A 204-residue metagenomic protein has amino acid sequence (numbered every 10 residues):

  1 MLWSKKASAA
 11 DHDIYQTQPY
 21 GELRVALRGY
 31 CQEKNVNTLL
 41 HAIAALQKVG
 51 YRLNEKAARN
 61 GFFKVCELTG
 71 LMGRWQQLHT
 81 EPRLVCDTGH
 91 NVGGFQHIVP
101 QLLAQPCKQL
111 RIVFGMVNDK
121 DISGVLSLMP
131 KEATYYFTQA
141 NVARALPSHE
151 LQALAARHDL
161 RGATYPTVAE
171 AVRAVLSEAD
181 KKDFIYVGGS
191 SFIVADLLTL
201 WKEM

Functional and structural regions predicted by a protein language model:
M1, A10, R83-C86, V92 (+1 more regions): C-terminal helical cap/extension that packs against the catalytic core of soluble nucleotide-cofactor enzymes
M1-E22: Extended acidic/charged loop-beta regions that coordinate divalent cations and stabilize anionic phosphate/carboxylate
L2-W3, H41, G93, D196: Generic hydrophobic alpha-helical membrane-span motif
P19-T134: Nucleotide phosphate-binding/pyrophosphate-handling subdomain across enzymes that bind or process nucleotide phosphates
L39, F62, G73, F137-L154 (+1 more regions): Flexible, gly/pro- and Lys/Arg-enriched active-site loops
L46-G50, L102, A155, A179 (+1 more regions): Active-site catalytic pocket residues across diverse enzymes, especially alpha/beta-hydrolases
F114-N118, T138-A140, G189: Cofactor-binding loop segments of dinucleotide-utilizing enzymes, especially the Rossmann-like FAD- and NAD(P)+-binding
S190-M204: Glycine/aspartate-rich loop-and-adjacent alpha/beta segment that forms the canonical ThDP
